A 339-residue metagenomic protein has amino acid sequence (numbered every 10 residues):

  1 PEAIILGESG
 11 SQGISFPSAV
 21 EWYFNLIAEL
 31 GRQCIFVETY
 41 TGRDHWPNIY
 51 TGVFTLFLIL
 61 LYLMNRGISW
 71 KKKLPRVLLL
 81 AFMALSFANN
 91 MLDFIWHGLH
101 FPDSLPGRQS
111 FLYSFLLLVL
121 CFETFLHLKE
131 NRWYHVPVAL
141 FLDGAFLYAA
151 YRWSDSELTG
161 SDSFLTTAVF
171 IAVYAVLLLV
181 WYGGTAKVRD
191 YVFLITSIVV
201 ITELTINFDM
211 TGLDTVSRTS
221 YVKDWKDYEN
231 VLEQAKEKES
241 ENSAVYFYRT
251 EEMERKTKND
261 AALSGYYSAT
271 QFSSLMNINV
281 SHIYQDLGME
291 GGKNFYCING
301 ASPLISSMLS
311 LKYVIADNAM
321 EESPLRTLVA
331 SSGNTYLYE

Functional and structural regions predicted by a protein language model:
P1, L58-N65, L79-F82, N90-D93 (+8 more regions): A broad, structural surface signal
P1, T51, A84-L117, C121 (+3 more regions): Long, contiguous hydrophobic alpha-helical segments, chiefly transmembrane helices and signal peptides
P1-P75, F82, N89-H97, P106-F111 (+2 more regions): Periplasmic/ER-lumenal interhelical loops and adjacent helix-loop junctions in multi-pass membrane proteins
I4-I14, L142, E252-D260: A glycine-rich phosphate-binding loop feature that marks nucleotide/adenosyl-phosphate handling sites
F16-Y23, R43-F57, W70-L78, L105 (+11 more regions): Active-site-proximal structural scaffolding
L26-T41, F57, G67, A88-M91 (+10 more regions): Short secondary-structure junctions and interdomain/linker hinges
L74-F94, H100-D227: Contiguous transmembrane helix-bundle modules in multi-pass membrane proteins
D190-E339: Soluble catalytic regions of membrane-associated enzymes that act on cell-envelope and secretory-pathway components
